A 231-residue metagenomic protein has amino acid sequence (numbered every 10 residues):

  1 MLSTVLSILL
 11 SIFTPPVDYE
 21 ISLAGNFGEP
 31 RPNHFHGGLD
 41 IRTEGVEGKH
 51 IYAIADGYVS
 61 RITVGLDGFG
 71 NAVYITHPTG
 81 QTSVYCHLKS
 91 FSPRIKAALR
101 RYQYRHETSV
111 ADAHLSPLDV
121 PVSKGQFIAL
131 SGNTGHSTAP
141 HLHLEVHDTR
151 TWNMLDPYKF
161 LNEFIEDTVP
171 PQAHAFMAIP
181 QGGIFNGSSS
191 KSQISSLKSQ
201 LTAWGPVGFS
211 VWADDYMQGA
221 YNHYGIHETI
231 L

Functional and structural regions predicted by a protein language model:
M1-S7: Sec-dependent signal peptide recognition, specifically the positively charged N-region followed immediately by
S7-Q81, S109-A111, L115-L118, S123-K124 (+3 more regions): Surface-exposed, glycine-biased beta-strand/turn segments
C86-L88, P93-K124: Aromatic/His-enriched, Gly/Pro-containing loop or helix-boundary segments that lie immediately adjacent to catalytic
L88-K89, A139-V146: Histidine-centered catalytic micro-motifs
T149-R150: Short, solvent-exposed loop/turn segments at the edges of extracellular beta-sandwich modules
